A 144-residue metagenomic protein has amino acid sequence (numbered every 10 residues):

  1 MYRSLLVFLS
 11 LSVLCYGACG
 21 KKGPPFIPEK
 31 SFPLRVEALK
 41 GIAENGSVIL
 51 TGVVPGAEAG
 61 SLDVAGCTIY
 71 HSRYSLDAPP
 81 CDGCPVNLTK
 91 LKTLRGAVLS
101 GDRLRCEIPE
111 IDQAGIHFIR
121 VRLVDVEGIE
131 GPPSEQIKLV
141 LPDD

Functional and structural regions predicted by a protein language model:
S4-V13: Sec-dependent N-terminal signal peptides
C15-A18: C-terminal motif of bacterial Sec signal peptides marking the signal peptidase cleavage site
G20-D63, I129-D144: Pro/Thr/Ser/Gly-rich low-complexity, intrinsically disordered linker/stalk tracts
D63-A114, P132: Recognizes extended acidic, P/S/T-rich segments that occur within or adjacent to Ig-like beta-sandwich modules
